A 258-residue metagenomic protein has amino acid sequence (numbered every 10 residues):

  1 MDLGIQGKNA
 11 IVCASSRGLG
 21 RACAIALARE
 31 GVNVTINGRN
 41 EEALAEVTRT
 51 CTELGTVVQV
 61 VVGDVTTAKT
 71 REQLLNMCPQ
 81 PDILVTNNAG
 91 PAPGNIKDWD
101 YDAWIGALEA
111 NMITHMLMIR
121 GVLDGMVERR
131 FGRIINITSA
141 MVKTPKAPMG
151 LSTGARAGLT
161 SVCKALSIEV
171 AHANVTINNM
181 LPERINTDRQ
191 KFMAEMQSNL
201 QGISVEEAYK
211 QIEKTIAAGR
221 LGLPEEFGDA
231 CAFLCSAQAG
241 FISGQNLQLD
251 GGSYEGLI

Functional and structural regions predicted by a protein language model:
L3, T144, A232, S243-I258: Short C-terminal tail/terminal secondary-structure segment of NAD(P)H-dependent dehydrogenase/reductase domains
N9, A14-G18: Conserved glycine-rich cofactor-binding loop
N95-K97, A103-L108, I212: Substrate-binding pocket helix/loop in short-chain dehydrogenase/reductase
I119-R120, K164: A short, exposed helix-loop element centered on a Lys and neighboring polar residues
D124, I168-E169, G240: Alpha-helical segment proximal to the catalytic Tyr-Lys
I135-G158, C163-H172, R184-I185: Catalytic loop of short-chain dehydrogenase/reductase
A171, T176, I242-G244: Short, small/polar-rich loop/turn modules that mediate ligand/substrate recognition or access, typified
